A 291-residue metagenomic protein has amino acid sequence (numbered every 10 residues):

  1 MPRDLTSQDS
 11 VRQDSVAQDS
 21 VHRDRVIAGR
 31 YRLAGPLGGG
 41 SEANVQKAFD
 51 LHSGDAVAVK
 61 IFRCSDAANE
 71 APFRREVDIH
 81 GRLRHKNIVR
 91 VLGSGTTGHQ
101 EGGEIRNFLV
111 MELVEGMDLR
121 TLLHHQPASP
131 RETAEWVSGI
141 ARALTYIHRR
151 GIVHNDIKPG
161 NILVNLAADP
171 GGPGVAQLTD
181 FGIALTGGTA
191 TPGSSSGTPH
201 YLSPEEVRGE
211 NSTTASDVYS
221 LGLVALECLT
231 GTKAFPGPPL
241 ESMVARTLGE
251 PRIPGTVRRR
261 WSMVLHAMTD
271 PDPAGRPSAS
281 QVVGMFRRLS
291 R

Functional and structural regions predicted by a protein language model:
A34-G40, V45: Protein kinase glycine-rich loop
R63-R82: AlphaC helix of the eukaryotic protein kinase fold
S94: Activation-segment/catalytic-loop signature of the eukaryotic protein kinase fold
E101-D118, L122: Conserved short submotifs of the Hanks-type protein kinase catalytic core that shape the nucleotide-binding pocket
W136-V137: Activation segment signature within eukaryotic-like protein kinase domains
R142-I152: Protein kinase catalytic-loop region centered on the HRD/HxD motif
D217: Conserved catalytic-loop aspartate of Hanks-type protein kinases
